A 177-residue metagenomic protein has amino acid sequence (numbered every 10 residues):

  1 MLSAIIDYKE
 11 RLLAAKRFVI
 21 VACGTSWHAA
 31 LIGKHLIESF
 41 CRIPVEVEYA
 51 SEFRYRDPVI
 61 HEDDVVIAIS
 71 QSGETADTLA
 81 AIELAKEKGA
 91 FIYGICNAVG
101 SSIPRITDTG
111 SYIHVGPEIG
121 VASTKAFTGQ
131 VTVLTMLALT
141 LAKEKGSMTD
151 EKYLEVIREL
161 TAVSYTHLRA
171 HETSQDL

Functional and structural regions predicted by a protein language model:
M1-K16: An N-terminal, well-structured beta->alpha segment
L13-A162: Glycine-rich phosphate-binding loops that contact phosphosugars or nucleotide phosphates
T166-T173: Conserved small/polar residues in nucleotide/adenosyl-binding loops
D176: Cationic, low-complexity basic patches in intrinsically disordered or flexible, solvent-exposed regions
